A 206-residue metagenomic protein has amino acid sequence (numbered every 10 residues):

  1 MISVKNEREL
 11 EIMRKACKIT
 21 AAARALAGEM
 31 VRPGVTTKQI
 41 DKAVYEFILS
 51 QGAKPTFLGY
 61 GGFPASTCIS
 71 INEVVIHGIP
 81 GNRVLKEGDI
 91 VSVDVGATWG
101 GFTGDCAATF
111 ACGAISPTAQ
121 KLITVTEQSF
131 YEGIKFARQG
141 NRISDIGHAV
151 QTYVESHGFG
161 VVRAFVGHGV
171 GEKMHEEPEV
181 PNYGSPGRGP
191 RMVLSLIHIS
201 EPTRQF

Functional and structural regions predicted by a protein language model:
I12-R24: N-terminal glycine-rich anion-binding loops that anchor highly charged ligand groups
A21-E87, F136-P178, P190-L194: Active-site cores enriched in adjacent His and Asp/Glu residues with nearby glycine-rich loops that coordinate divalent
V91-V93, L196-H198: Generic structural signal for buried aliphatic residues
W99-C106, R204: Short, Lys/Arg- and Gly-enriched loop/turn segments at beta-strand edges
G104-Q120: Short, compositionally biased
N182-R188, R204: A conserved acidic, glycine/proline-rich C-terminal tail/linker
I197-F206: Single conserved hydrophobic/aromatic residue that forms the stacking wall/gate of nucleotide- or nucleobase-binding
